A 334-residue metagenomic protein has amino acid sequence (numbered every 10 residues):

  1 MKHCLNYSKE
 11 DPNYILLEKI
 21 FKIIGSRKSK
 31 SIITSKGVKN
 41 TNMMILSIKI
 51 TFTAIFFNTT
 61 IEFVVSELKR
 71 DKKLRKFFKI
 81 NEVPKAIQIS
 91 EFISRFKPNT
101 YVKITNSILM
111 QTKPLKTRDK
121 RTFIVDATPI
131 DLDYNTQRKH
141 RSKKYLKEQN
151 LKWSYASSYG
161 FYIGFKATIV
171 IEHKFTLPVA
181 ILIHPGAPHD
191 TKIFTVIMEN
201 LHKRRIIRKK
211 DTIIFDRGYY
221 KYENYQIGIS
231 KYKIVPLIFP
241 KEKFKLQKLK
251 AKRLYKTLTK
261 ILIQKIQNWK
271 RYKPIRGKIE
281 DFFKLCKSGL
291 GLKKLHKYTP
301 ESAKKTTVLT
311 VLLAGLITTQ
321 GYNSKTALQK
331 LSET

Functional and structural regions predicted by a protein language model:
M1-K9: General nucleic-acid-binding
E10-F56: Basic, short loop/linker segments at the boundary and entry of helix-turn-helix/winged-helix-like folds
S35-I45, S158-G160, H296-T307: Structural motif
G37-V38, E242-Y255, G321, T326-L331: Arg/Lys-rich, glycine/proline-spaced intrinsically disordered segments in nuclear chromatin/transcription regulators
K39-T105: Short, positively charged, Gly/Tyr-enriched micro-motifs that form contact patches at catalytic or ligand/partner
F56, P98-R217, Y222-S230: Polybasic low-complexity intrinsically disordered regions
T212, R217-K287: Helix-centered, glycine/charged polyanion-binding patches within enzymatic domains that contact phosphate-containing
W269-T334: Basic, amphipathic alpha-helical segments enriched in Lys/Arg and hydrophobic/aromatic residues
